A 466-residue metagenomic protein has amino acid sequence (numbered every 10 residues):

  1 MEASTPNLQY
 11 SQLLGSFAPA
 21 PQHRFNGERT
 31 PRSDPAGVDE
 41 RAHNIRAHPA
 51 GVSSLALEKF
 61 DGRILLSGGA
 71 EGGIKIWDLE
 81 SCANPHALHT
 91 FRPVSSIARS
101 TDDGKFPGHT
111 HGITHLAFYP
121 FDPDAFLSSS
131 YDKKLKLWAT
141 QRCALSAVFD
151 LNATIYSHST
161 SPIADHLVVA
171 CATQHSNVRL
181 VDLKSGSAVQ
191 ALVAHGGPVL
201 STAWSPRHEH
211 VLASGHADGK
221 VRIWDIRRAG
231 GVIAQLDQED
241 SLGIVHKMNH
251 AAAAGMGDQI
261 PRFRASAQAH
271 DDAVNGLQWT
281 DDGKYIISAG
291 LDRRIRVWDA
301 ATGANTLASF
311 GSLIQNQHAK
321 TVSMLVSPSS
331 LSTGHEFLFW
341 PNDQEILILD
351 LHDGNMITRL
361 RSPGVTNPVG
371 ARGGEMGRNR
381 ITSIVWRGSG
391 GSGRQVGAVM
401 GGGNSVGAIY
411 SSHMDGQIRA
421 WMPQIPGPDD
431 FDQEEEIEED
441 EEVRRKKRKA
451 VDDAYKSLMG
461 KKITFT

Functional and structural regions predicted by a protein language model:
M1-S33, E239-M256, A308-T466: Terminal intrinsically disordered, low-complexity extensions flanking WD-repeat/beta-propeller proteins
T5, Y10-G51, V94-K105, D258-F263: A short helix->beta-strand "capping" segment at the edge of beta-propeller domains
H43-G72, W340: Beta-strand-rich domains and repeat architectures in extracellular enzymes and scaffolds, especially beta-propellers
N44-V52, I97-I113, F149-Y156, V193-V199 (+6 more regions): WD40/WD-repeat beta-propeller blade N-cap
L55-G62, A117-P123, S159-H166, S185 (+6 more regions): Loop/turn segments within WD40 beta-propeller blades
G68-E71, S129-D132, C171-H175, G215-D218 (+4 more regions): Conserved strand-to-loop turn within each blade of WD40 beta-propeller repeats
I74-L79, L135-A139, V178-D182, V221-D225 (+3 more regions): WD40-repeat beta-propellers
I97-R228: Fungal eukaryote-biased detector of long internal structured cores
